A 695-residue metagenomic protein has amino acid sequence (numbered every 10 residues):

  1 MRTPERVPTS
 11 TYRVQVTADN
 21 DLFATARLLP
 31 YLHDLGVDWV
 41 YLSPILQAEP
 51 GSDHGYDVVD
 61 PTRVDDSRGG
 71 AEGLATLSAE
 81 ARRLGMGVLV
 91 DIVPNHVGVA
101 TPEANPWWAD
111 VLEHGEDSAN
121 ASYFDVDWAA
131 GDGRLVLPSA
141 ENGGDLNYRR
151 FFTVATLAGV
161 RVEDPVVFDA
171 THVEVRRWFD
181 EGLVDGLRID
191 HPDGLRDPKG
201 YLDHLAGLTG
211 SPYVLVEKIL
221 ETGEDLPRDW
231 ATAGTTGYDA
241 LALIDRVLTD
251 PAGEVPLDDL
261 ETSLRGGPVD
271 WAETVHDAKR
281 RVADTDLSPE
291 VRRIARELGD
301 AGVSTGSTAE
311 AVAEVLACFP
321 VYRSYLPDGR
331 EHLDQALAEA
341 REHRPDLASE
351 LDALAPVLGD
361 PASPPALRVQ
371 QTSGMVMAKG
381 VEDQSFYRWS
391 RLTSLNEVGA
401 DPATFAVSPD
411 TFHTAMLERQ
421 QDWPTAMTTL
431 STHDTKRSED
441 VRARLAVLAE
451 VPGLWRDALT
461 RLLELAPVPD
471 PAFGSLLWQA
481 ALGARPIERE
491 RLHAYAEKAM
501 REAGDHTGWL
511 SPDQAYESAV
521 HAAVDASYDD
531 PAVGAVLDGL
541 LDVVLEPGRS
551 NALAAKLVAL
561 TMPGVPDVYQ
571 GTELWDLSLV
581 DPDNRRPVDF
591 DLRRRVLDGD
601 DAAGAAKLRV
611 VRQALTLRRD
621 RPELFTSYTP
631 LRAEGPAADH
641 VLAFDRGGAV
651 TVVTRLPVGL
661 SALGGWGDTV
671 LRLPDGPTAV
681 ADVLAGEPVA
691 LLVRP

Functional and structural regions predicted by a protein language model:
M1-P50, D57-S67, A75, A79-R82 (+6 more regions): Carbohydrate-interacting/catalytic domains
L77-S118: Hydrophobic or amphipathic alpha-helical targeting/insertion segments
H96, L195-R196: Catalytic P-loop NTPase motifs of RecA-like helicase/translocase cores
N105-V167: Glycan-binding loop/region signatures in secreted carbohydrate-active enzymes
R188-L195, L482: Conserved short loop/turn motifs at secondary-structure junctions
P320: An anion/pyrophosphate-binding glycine-rich loop and adjacent beta-alpha core in soluble alpha-beta enzymes
